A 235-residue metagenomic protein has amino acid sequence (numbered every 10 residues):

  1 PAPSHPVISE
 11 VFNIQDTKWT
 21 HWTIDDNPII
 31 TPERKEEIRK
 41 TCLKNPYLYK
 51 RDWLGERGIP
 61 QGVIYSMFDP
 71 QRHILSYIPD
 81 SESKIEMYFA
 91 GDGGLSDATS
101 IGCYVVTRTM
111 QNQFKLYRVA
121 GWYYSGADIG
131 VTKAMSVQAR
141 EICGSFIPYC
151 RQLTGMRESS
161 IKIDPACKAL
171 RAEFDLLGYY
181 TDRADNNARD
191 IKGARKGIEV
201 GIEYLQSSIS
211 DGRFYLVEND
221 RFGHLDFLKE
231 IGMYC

Functional and structural regions predicted by a protein language model:
P1-C42: ASCE P-loop NTPase helicase motor core
S4-H5, Q71-L75, D97-S100, K168-A172: Short, well-ordered alpha-helical microsegments
I14-Q15, V105-Q111: Short acidic-glycine loop/turn motifs at beta-strand connectors
T17-H21, Y88, T181: Conserved beta-strand scaffold positions in the cores of enzyme catalytic domains, especially in NTP/NDP-utilizing
W22, W53, I101, I161 (+1 more regions): A residue-level signal for conserved active-site and pocket-lining positions in enzyme catalytic cores
P28-G91: ATPase catalytic-site recognition across NTP-hydrolyzing enzymes
E82-V106: Gly/Thr-rich phosphate-binding beta-strand-loop-beta motif of the actin/hexokinase/Hsp70
F114-C235: Mg2+-dependent endonuclease catalytic cores in nucleic-acid-processing enzymes, primarily RNase H-like
